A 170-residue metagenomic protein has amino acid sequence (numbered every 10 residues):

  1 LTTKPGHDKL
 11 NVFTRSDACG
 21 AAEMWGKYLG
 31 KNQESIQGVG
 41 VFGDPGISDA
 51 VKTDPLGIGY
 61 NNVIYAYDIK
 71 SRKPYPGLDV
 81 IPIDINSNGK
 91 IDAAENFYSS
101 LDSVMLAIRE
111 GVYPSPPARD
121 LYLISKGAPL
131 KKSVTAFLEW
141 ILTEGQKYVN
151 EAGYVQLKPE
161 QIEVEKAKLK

Functional and structural regions predicted by a protein language model:
L1-K170: Exported/periplasmic ABC-transporter solute-binding proteins
